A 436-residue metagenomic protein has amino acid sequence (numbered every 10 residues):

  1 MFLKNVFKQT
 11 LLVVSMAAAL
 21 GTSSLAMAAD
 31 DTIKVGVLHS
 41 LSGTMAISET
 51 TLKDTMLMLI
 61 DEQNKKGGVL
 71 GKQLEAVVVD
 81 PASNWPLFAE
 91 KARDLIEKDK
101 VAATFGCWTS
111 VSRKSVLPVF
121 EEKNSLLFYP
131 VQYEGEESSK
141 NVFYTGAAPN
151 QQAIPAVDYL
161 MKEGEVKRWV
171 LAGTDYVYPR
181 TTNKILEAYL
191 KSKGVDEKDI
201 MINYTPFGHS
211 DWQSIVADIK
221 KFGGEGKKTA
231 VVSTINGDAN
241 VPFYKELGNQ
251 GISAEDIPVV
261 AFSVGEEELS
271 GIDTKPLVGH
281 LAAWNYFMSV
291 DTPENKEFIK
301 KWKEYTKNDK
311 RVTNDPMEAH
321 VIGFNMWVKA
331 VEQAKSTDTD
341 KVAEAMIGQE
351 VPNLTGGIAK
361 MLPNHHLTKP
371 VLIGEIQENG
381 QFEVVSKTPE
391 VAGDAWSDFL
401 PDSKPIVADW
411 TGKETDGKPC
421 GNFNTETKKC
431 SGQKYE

Functional and structural regions predicted by a protein language model:
M1-K34, K65, W410-T411, G417-E436: Short, low-complexity disordered leader/linker segments with a strong preference for bacterial N-terminal type II
A26-V37, K65-Q73, M161-K167: Immediate post-signal peptide segment of exported/extracytoplasmic ligand-binding proteins
I33, E350-E436: Solvent-exposed, acidic/polar segments of extracytosolic/periplasmic ligand-binding ectodomains
G36-T55, V79-P86, W108-V111, D175-R180 (+2 more regions): Extracytoplasmic "Venus flytrap"
I47-D54, E62, K66-E136, T145 (+1 more regions): Beta-alpha junction/loop-to-helix N-cap segments that form part of ligand/metal-binding clefts
E90, E134-G135, N141-Q250, S289-E297 (+1 more regions): Extracellular/periplasmic Venus flytrap/periplasmic-binding protein
L95-C107, F128-P130, V170-G173, G226-G237 (+4 more regions): Periplasmic-binding protein-like
E246-V321, V331-T337, I376, T388-G421: Extracellular/periplasmic periplasmic-binding protein-like sensory domains
